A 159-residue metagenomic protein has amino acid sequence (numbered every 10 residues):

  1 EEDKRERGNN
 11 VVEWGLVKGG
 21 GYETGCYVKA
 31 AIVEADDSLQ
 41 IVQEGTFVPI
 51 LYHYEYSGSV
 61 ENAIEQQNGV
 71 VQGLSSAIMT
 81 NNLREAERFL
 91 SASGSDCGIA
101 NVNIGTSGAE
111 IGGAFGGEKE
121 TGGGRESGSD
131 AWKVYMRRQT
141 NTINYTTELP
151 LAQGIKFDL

Functional and structural regions predicted by a protein language model:
E1-R5, E87: Structural signal for well-ordered, non-membrane alpha-helices
D3-K4, G15, Y135: A generic structural signal for nonpolar/aromatic side chains embedded in well-ordered alpha-helices
N9: Short phosphate-binding/catalytic loops that engage adenosine nucleotides
V12-G15, I78: Short beta-strand segments
W14-G21, G105: Short, solvent-exposed loop/turn elements at beta->coil junctions and helix N-caps that rim active or binding pockets
T24: Single, function-defining residue in the core of a domain
Y27-L159: Conserved C-terminal structural/oligomerization subdomain of aldehyde/semialdehyde dehydrogenase
